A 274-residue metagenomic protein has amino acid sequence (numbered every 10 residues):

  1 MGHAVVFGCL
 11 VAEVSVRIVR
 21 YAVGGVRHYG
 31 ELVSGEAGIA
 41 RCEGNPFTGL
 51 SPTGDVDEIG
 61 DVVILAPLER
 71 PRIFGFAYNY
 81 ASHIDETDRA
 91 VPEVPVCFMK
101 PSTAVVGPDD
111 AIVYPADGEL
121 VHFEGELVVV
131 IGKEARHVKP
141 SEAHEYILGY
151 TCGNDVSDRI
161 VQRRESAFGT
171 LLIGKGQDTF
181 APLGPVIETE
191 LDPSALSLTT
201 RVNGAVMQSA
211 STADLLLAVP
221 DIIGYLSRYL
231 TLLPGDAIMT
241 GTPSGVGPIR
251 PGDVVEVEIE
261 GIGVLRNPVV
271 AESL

Functional and structural regions predicted by a protein language model:
M1-S15: N-terminal amphipathic/basic-hydrophobic helices that include classical n-h-c signal peptides and signal-anchor
V11-P95, L191-P193, T199, A205-V206 (+1 more regions): N-terminal non-catalytic cap/leader segment that marks the start of a structured domain
G38-R41, M99-I112, D117: A glycine-rich (often HGG/GG-containing) alpha/beta subdomain
G54-D57, V63, P67, H83 (+2 more regions): Catalytic-pocket segment enriched in acidic/His residues
V91-P108, F123, E256-E260: Structural signature of FAD isoalloxazine-binding scaffolds in flavoprotein oxidoreductases
G107, H122-E124, L233, R250-P251: Residue-level recognition of short, solvent-exposed, well-ordered loop/turn junctions that link secondary-structure
R136-Y150: N-terminal accessory regions of nucleic-acid-interacting proteins
